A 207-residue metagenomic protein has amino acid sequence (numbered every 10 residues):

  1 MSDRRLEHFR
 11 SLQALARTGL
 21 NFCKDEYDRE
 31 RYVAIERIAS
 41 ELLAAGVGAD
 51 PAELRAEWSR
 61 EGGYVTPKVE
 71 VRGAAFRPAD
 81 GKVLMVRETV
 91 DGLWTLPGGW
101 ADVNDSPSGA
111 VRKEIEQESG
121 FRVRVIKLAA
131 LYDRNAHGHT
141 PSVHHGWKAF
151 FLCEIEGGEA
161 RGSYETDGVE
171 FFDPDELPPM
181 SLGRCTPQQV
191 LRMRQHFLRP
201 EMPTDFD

Functional and structural regions predicted by a protein language model:
M1-Y32, I38, L93, A160 (+1 more regions): Nudix hydrolase/Nudix homology domain
E26-R29, V33-R72: Acidic, metal-coordinating catalytic segment for phosphate/diphosphate chemistry, firing primarily on the Nudix
A49-E53, D105, G183, R199-P200: Juxtamembrane/interface motifs at transmembrane-helix termini
R55-T95, V123, K127: N-terminal strand-loop-strand
A79-Q117: Conserved Nudix-box catalytic region and its N-terminal flanking loop in Nudix hydrolases and closely related
A101-V125, Y132-R192, D205-D207: Unchanged
